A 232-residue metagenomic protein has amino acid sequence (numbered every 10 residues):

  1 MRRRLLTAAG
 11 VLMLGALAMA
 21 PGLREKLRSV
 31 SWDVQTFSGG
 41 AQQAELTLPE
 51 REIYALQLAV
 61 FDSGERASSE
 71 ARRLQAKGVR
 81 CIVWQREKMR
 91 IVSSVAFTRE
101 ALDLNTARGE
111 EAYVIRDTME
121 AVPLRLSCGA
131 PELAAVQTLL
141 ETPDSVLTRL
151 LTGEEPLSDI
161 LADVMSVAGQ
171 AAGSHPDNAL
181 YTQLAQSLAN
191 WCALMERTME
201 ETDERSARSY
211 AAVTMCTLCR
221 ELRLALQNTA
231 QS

Functional and structural regions predicted by a protein language model:
M1-R2, G22-E45, S209-Q231: Conserved HRD-motif arginine in the catalytic loop of eukaryotic-like protein kinases
R4-L23: Hydrophobic membrane-insertion alpha-helices, especially the h-region of bacterial N-terminal signal peptides
L6, Q43-I53, L157-I160, V164: Charged, low-complexity, helix/coiled-coil-prone segments
K26-V34, D103-T106, M119-E120, V164 (+3 more regions): Cell-envelope/ECM-targeting effectors and their regulatory/trafficking segments
R28-A134: Solvent-exposed beta-strand motifs enriched in subsets of small alpha/beta binding domains, especially certain
V60-G64, V136, L157, Y181-L184 (+1 more regions): Solvent-exposed, acidic/flexible segments
V122-Y181: Extended amphipathic alpha-helical interaction segments
Y181-S232: Extracytoplasmic/luminal low-complexity segments enriched in Pro/Gly and acidic/polar residues that act as flexible
